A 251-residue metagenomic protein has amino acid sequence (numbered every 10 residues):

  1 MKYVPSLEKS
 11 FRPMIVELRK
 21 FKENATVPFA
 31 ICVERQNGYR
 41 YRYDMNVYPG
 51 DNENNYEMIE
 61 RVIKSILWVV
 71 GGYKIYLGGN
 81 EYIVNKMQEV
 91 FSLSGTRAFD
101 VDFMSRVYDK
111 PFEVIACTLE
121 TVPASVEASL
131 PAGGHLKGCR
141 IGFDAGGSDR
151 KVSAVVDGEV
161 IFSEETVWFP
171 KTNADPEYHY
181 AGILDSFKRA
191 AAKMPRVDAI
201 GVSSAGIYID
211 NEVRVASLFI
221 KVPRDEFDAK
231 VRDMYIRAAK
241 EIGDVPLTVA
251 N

Functional and structural regions predicted by a protein language model:
M1-V126: N-terminal accessory interaction module
L18-K20, V27-N52, A145-D185, A216-K221: Short glycine-rich, Thr/Ser-proximal phosphate-binding strand/loop in the N-terminal lobe of ATP-dependent enzymes
Y48-I59, I66-W68, K86-T118, T166-A181 (+2 more regions): Glycine-rich phosphate-binding loop and adjoining helix at the ATP-binding site of ATP-dependent phosphoryl-transfer
I66-G71, I183-A199: Phosphate/pyrophosphate-binding loops at sites that engage ATP/ADP/AMP, CoA/4′-phosphopantetheine, polyphosphate
K74-Y76, G138-D144, V197-G201, T248: Short glycine-aspartate micro-motif
G78-N80, S203-I207: Short loop/turn motifs enriched for small/polar and acidic residues
V122-K137: Short linear interaction motifs
G133-K151: Active-site-facing alpha/beta catalytic cores
